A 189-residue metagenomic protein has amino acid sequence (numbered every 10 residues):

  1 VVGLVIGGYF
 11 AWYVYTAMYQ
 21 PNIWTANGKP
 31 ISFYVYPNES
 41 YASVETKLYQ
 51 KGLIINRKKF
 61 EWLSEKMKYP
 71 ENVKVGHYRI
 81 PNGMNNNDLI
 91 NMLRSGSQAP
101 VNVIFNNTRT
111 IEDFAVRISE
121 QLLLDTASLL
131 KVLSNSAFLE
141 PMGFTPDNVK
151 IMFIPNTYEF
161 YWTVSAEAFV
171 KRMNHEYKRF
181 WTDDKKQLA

Functional and structural regions predicted by a protein language model:
V1-A189: Conserved catalytic or metal-liganding residues and their short signature motifs at active sites of enzymes
